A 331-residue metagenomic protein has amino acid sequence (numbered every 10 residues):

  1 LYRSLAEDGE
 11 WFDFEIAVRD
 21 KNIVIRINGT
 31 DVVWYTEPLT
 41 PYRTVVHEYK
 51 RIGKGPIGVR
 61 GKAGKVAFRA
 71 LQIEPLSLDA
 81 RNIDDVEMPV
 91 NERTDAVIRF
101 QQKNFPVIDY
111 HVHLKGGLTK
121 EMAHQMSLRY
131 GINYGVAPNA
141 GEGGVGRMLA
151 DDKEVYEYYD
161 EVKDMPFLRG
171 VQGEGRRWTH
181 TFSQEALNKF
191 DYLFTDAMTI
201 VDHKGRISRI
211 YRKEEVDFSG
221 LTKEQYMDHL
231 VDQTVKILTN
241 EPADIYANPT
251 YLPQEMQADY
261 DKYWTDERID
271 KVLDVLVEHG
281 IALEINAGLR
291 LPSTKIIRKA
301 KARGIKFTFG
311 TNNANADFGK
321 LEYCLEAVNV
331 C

Functional and structural regions predicted by a protein language model:
L1-E92: Carbohydrate-interacting regions of secretory-pathway proteins
F14, H111, L193, N248 (+2 more regions): Conserved, mostly hydrophobic/aromatic
L76, A140, M198, Y251-Q254 (+1 more regions): Flexible loop residues that form catalytic and substrate-binding hotspots at small-molecule/glycan-binding clefts
P89-G175, P253-Q257, D261-K262, K271-V272 (+1 more regions): An N-terminally biased module of ancient metal coordination in phosphate/nucleic-acid-related enzymes
V90-N104, Y260-C331: Charged catalytic cores and adjacent phosphate/nucleic-acid-binding surfaces used for phosphate/nucleic-acid chemistry
K120-M126, H180-S183, K271-V272, K295-A300: A short acidic, amphipathic alpha-helical/loop segment
M148-E278: Extended substrate/RNA-proximal surfaces in nucleic-acid metabolism proteins
